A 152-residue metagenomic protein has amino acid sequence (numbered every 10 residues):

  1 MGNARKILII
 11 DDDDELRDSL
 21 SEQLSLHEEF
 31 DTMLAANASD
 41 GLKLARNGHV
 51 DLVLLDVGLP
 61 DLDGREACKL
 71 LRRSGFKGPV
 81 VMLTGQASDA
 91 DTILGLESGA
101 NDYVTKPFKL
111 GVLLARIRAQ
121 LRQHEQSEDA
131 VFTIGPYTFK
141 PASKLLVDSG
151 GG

Functional and structural regions predicted by a protein language model:
D11, D56, T84: Active-site residues of response regulator receiver
D14-M33: Two-component/phosphorelay signaling modules centered on CheY-like receiver
R17, P60, S88: The feature encodes the CheY-like receiver
L34-L52: Acidic, metal-coordinating helix/loop segments flanking the phosphotransfer/catalytic sites of two-component signaling
V104, F108-I117: C-terminal output helix
T133-G152: A structural micro-motif at secondary-structure boundaries
